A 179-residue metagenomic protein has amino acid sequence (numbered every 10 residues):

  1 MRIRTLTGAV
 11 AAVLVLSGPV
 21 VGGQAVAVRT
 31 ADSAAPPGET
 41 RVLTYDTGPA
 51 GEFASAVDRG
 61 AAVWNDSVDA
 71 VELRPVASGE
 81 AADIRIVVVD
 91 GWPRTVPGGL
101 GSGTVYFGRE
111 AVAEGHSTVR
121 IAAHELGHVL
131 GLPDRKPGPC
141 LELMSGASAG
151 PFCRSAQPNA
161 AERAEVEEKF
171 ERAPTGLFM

Functional and structural regions predicted by a protein language model:
M1-A27: Secretory targeting and sorting signals
P36-P49, S102, F107, G146-A149: Acidic/histidine-rich, surface-exposed loop or edge segments in extracytoplasmic proteins
L43-R74: A short alpha-helix/helix-coil micro-patch that ends at or immediately precedes a cysteine
A54-A61, R120-A123, L141, R163 (+1 more regions): Extracytoplasmic/secreted envelope proteins and their assembly/folding machinery, especially bacterial periplasmic
W64, R120-D134: Active-site recognition of the HExxH zinc-binding catalytic motif
V71-T95, G103-V105: Short, well-ordered secondary-structure micro-motifs within conserved domains or adaptor modules
V105-A122: Short pre-active-site segment immediately N-terminal to the catalytic Zn-binding motif
H116, V129-M179: The catalytic-center signature of Zn2+-dependent metalloproteases
